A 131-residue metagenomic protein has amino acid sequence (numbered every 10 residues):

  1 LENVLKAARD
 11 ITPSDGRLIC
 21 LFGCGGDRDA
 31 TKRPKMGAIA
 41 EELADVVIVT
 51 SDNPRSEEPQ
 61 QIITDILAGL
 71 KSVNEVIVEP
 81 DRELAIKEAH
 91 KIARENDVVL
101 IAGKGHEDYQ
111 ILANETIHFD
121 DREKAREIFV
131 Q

Functional and structural regions predicted by a protein language model:
L1-Q131: ATP-dependent carboxylate-amine ligase
